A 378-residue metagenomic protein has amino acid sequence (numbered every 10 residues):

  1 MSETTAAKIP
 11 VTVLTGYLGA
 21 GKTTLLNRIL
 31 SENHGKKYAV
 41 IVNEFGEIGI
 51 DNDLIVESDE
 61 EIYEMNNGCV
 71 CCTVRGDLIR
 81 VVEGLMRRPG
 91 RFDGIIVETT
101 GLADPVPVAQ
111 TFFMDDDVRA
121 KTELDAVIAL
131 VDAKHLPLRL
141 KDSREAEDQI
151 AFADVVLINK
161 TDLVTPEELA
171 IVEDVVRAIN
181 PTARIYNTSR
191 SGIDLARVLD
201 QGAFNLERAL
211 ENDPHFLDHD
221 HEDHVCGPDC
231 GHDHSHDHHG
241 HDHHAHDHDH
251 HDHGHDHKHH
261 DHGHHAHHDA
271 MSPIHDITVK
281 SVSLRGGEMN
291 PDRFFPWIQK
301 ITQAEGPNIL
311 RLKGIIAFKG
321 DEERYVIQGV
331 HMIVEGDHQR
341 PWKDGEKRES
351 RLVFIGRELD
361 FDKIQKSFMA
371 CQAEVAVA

Functional and structural regions predicted by a protein language model:
S2-E3, V164-K343, K347, R357-A378: C-terminal accessory "lid"/substrate-recognition subdomains
S2-L140: Nucleotide-state-sensitive switch-loop elements of NTP-binding domains
N33, G90, I150-A151, K319 (+1 more regions): Flexible, charged surface loops at secondary-structure boundaries
R88-R197, G202, L206, L210-D213: Phosphate/Mg2+-binding loops and adjacent switch elements in nucleotide/diphosphate-handling enzyme cores
F354: Flexible loop/N-cap segments at domain edges
